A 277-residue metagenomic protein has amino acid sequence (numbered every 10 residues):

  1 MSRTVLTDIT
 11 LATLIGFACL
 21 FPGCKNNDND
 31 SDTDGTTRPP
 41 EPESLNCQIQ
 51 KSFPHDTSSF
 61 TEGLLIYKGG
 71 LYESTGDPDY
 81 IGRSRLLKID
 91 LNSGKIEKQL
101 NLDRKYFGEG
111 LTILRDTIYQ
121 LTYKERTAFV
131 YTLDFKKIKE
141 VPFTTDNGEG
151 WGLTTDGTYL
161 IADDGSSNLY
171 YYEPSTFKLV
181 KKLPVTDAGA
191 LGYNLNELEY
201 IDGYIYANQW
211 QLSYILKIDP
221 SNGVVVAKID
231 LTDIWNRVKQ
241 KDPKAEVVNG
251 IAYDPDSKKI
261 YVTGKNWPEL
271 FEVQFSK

Functional and structural regions predicted by a protein language model:
L20-G23: C-terminal motif of bacterial Sec signal peptides marking the signal peptidase cleavage site
T36-S58, L91-E97: A short helix->beta-strand "capping" segment at the edge of beta-propeller domains
Q50-H55, E97-R104, F143-T144, K182-L191 (+1 more regions): Surface-exposed loop and turn segments in beta-propeller and other repeat-based domains that flank or scaffold
Q50-R85, Q99-T112, W151-G152, G264-P268: Beta-strand-rich domains and repeat architectures in extracellular enzymes and scaffolds, especially beta-propellers
T57-K68, R104-L114, T145-G157, G189-I201 (+1 more regions): Beta-rich, blade/repeat-based domains predominating in secreted/periplasmic proteins but also intracellular
E73-Y80, Y119-E125, A162-S166, A207-Q211 (+1 more regions): Conserved beta-strand positions in repeat-built beta-propeller and related beta-rich domains
D90-G94, T132-K136, E173-F177, D219-G223 (+1 more regions): Short loop/turn segments that connect beta-strands within beta-propeller blades
S93-Y123, T127-F129, K137-N147: Blade-loop segments of beta-propeller domains
